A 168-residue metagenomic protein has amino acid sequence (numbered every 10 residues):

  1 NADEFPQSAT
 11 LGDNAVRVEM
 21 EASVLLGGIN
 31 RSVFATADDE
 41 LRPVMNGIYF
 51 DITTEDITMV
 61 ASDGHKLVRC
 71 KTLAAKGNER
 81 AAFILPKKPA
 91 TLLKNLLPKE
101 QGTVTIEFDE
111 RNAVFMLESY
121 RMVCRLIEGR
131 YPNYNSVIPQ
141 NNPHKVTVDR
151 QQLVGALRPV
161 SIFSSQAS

Functional and structural regions predicted by a protein language model:
N1-S168: Structural preference for solvent-exposed beta-strand-turn elements and adjacent flexible terminal/loop segments within
